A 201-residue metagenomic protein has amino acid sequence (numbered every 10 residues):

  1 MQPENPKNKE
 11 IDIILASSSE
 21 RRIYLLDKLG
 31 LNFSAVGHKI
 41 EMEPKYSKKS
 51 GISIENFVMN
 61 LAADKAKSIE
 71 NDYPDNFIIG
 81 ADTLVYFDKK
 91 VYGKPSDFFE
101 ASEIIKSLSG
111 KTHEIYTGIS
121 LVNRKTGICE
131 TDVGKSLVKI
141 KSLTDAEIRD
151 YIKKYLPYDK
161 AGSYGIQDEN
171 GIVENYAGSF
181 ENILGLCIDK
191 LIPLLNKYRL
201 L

Functional and structural regions predicted by a protein language model:
M1-F77, K90, L143-A146, K153 (+1 more regions): N-terminal polybasic phosphate/anion-binding patch
L26, A62, D82, A101 (+2 more regions): Residue-level signal for inorganic ion chemistry
G30-E43, S120-G127, L156-G171: Mobile beta-alpha loop/short-helix "lid" or hinge segments that flank ligand
P44-Y46, L84-Y86, T126-G134, Y176: Acidic/polar active-site rim loop that often engages polyanionic ligands
F57, T83-H113, I140: Active-site-adjacent loop/tail segments of enzyme domains
K65, K90-V91, Y158, Y164: Non-catalytic structural scaffold of enzyme domains
I104-I105, G118-I119, T126-E130: Anionic-ligand binding region
C129-L201: Active-site oxyanion/phosphate-handling segment shared across diverse enzymes
